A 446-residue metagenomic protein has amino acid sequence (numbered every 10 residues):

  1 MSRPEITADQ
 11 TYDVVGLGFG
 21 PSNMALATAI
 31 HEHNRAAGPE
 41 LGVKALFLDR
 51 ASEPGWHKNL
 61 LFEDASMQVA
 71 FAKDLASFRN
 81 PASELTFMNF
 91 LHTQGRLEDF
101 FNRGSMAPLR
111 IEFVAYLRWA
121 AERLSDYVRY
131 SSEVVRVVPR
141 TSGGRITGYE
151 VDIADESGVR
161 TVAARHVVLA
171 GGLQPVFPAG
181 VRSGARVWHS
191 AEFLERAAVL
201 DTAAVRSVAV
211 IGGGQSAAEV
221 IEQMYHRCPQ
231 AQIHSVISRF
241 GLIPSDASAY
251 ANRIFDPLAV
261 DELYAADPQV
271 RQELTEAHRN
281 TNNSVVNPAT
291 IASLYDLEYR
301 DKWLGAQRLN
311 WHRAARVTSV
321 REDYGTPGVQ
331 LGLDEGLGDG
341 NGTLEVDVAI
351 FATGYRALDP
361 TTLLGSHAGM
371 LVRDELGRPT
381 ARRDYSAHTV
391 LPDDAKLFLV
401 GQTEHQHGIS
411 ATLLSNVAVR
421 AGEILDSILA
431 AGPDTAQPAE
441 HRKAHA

Functional and structural regions predicted by a protein language model:
M1-S52, F100-Q215, E219-A446: Flavin (primarily FAD) cofactor-binding/catalytic cores of flavoenzymes
G55-A72, R79, N252-D256, V286: Glycine-rich phosphate-binding loop and adjoining beta1-alpha1-beta2 segment of Rossmann-like nucleotide-binding folds
W56, F87-F90, W119: Tryptophan-centered motif/residue detector
F62, F90-L91, G184: Short, flexible, mixed-charge acidic loops at enzyme active sites
S66-D99, E262-V270: Flavin (FAD/FMN) cofactor-binding and adjacent substrate-gating region of FAD-dependent oxidoreductase domains
